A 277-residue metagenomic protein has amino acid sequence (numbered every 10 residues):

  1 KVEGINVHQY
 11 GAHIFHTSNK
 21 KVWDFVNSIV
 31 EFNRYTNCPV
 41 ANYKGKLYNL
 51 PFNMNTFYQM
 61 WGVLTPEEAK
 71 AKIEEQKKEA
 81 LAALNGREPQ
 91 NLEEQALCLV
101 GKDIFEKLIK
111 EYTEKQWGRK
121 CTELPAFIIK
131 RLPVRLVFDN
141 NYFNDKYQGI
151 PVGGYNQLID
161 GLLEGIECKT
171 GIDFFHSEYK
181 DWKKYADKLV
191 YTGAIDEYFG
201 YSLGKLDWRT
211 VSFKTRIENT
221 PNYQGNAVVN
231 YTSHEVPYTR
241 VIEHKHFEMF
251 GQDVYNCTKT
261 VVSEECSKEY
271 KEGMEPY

Functional and structural regions predicted by a protein language model:
K1-V30, T36-P39: Glycine-rich FAD cofactor-binding loop and adjacent beta-loop-alpha segment at the N-terminus of flavoprotein
V2, P39-Y43, V229-Y231: Short acidic-hydrophobic surface loop/beta-edge motif
Q9, L50-F52: Short capping micro-motif at the N-terminus of alpha-helices
Y35-N37, K169-D173, H244: Conserved beta-strand termini and adjacent loop/short-helix elements that scaffold enzyme active sites in alpha/beta
A41, K46-Y48, N55-K188, T192 (+1 more regions): Active-site/ligand-binding neighborhood in enzyme catalytic cores
F175-Y277: Mid-domain catalytic core of redox enzymes that form a hydrophobic substrate pocket/lid adjacent to a catalytic redox
